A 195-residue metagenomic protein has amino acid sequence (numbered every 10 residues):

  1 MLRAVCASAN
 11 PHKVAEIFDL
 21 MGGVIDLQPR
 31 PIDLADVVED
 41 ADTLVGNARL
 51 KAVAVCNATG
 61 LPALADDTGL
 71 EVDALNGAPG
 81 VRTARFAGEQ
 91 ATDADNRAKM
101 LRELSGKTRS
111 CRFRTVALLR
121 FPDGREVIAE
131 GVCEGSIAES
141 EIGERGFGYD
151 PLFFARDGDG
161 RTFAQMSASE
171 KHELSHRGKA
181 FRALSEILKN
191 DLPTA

Functional and structural regions predicted by a protein language model:
L2-V5, H12-A195: Anionic-ligand binding patches
